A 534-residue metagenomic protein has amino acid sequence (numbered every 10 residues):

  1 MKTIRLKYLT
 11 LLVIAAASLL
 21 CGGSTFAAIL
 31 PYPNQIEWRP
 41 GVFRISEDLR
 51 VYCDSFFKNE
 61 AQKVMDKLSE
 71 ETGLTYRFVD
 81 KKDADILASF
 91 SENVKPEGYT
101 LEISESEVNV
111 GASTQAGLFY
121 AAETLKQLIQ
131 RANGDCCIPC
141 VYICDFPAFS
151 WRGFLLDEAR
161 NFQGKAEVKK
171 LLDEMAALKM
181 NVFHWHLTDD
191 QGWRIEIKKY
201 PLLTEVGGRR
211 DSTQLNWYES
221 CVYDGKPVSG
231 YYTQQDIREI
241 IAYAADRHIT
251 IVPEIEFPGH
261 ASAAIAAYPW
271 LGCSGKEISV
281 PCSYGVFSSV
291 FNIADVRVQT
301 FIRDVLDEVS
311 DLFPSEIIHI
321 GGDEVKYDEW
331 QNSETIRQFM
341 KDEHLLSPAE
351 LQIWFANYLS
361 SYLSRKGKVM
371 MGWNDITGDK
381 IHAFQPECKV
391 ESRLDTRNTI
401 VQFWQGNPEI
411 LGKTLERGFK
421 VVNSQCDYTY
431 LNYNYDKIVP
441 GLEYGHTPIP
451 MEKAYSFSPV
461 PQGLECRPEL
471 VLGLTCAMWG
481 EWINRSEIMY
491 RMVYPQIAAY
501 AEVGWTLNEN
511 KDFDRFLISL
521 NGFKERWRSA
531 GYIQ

Functional and structural regions predicted by a protein language model:
M1-A28: Bacterial Sec-dependent N-terminal signal peptides
F26-F149, A477, I488, G504-Y532: Contiguous, structured surface segment used for ligand recognition
N59-E60, F162-G164, D190-E196, P258-A264 (+6 more regions): Flexible loop/turn segments at secondary-structure boundaries
V94-I317, Y358, Y362, T475-G480: Feature activates predominantly on carbohydrate-active enzymes
A264-P269, S279-T399, W404-K413: Active-site neighborhood of glycoside hydrolase catalytic domains
M370-D375, K380-Q534: Flexible, acidic glycine-rich loops studded with aromatic residues
